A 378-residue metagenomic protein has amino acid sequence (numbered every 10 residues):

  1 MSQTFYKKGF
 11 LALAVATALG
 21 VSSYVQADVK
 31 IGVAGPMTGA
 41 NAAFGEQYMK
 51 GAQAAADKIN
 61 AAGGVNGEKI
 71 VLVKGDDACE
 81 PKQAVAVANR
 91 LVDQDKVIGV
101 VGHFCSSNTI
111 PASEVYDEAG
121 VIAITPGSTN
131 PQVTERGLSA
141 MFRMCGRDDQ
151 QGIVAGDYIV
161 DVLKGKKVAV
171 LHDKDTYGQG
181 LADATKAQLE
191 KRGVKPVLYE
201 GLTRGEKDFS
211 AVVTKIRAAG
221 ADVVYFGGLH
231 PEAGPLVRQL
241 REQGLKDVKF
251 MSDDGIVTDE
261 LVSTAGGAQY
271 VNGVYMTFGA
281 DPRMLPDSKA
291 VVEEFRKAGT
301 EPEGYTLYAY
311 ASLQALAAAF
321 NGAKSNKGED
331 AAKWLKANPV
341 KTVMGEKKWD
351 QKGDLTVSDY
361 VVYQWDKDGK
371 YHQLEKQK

Functional and structural regions predicted by a protein language model:
S2-V15, A27-K378: Extracytosolic ligand-binding ectodomains
V21-A27: Sec/Tat signal peptide C-region and signal peptidase I cleavage site
